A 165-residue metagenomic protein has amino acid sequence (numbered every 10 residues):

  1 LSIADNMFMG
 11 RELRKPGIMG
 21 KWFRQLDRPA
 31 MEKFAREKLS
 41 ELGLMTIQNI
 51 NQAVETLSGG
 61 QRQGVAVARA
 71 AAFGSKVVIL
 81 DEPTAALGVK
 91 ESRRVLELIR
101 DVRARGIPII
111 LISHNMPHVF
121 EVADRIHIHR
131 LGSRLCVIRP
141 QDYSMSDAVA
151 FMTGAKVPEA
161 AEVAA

Functional and structural regions predicted by a protein language model:
L1-A165: Glycine-rich phosphate-binding loops of nucleotide-dependent enzymes
